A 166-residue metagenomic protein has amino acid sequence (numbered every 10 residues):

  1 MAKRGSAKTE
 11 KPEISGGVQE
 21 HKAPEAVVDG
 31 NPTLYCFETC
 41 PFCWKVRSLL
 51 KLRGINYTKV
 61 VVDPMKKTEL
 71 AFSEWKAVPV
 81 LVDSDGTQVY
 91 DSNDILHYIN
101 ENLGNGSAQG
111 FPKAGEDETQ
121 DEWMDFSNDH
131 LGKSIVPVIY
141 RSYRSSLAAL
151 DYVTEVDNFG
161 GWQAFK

Functional and structural regions predicted by a protein language model:
M1-F165: GST-like domain detector, emphasizing the conserved glutathione-binding G-site in the N-terminal thioredoxin-like
